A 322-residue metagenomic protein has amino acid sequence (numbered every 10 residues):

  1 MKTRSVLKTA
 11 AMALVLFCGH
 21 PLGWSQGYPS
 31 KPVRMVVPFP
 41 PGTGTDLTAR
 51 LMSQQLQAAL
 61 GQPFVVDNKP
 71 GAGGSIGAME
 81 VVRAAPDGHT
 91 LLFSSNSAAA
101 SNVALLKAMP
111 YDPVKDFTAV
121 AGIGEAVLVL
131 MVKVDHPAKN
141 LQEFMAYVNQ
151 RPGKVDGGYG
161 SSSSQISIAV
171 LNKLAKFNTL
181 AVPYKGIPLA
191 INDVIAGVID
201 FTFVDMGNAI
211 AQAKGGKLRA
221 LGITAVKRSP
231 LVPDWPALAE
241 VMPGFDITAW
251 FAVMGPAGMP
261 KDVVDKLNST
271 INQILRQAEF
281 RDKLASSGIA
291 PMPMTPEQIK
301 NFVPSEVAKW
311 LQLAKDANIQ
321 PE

Functional and structural regions predicted by a protein language model:
M1-A11, F17-P21: Twin-arginine (Tat) signal peptide motif
W24-K115, P152-K154, S163-S164, K176-F203 (+2 more regions): N-terminal (or domain-start) structured segment
S30-P32, L174, K214, K261-E322: An extracytoplasmic/periplasmic, membrane-proximal ligand-sensing/linker region
L47, L51, Q55, I76 (+14 more regions): Extracytoplasmic/secreted proteins, especially bacterial periplasmic and envelope-associated proteins
R83-H89, A104-L189, L238, P243 (+1 more regions): Hinge/capping helix and adjacent helix->loop/strand transition within the periplasmic-binding protein
A98-A108, Q165, N172-L174, F201-D234: A ligand-binding cleft/hinge motif common to bilobed small-molecule-binding domains
